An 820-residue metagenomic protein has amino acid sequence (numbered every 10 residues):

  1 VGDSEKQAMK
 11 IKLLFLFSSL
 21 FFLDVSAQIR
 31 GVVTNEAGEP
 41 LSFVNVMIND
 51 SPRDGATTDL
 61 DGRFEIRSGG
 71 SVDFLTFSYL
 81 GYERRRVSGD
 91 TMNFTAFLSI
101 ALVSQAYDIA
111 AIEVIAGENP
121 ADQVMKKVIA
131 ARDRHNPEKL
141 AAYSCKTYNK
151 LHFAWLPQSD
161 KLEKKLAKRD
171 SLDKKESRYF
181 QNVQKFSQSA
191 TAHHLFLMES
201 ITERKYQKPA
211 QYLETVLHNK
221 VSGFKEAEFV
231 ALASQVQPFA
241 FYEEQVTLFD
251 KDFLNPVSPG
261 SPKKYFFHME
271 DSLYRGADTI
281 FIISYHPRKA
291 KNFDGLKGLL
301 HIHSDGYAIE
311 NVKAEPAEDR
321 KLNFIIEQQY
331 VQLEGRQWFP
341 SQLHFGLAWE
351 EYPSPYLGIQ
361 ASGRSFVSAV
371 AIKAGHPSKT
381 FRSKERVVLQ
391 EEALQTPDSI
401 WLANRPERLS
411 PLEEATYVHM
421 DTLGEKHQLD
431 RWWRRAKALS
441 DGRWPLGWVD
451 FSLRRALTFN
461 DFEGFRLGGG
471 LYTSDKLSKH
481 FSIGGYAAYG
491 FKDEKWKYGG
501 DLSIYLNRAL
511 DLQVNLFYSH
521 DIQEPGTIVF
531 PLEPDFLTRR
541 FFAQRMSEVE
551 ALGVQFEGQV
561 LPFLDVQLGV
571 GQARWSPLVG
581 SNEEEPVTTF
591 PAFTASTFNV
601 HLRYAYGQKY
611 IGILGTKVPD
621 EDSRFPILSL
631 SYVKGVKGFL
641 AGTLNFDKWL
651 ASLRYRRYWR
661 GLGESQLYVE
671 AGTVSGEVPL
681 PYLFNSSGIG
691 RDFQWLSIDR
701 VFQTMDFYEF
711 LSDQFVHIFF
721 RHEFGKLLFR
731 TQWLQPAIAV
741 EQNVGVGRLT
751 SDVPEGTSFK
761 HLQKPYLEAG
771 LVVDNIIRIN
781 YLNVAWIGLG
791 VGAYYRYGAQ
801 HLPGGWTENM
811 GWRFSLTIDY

Functional and structural regions predicted by a protein language model:
Q28-L41: Structural motif
E39-L41, E65-V72: Short Pro-Gly-centered beta-turn/loop motif in secreted/extracellular proteins
V44-I48, L75, V114, C145 (+1 more regions): Hydrophobic beta-strand segments
I48-S51, F74-V87: A short, solvent-exposed loop/turn motif at the edges and junctions of modular extracellular/periplasmic domains
P52-R63: Short, acidic Ser/Thr/Gly-rich low-complexity loop/linker segments typical of extracellular and cell-surface proteins
D90-A116: Extracellular beta-sheet/turn segments enriched in Thr/Pro/Gly and aliphatic residues
A106-Y107, A111, I115-I282, P287-G295 (+9 more regions): Structured extracytoplasmic
K251-F253, R382-Y820: Exposed, low-structure sequence patches enriched in small/polar residues
